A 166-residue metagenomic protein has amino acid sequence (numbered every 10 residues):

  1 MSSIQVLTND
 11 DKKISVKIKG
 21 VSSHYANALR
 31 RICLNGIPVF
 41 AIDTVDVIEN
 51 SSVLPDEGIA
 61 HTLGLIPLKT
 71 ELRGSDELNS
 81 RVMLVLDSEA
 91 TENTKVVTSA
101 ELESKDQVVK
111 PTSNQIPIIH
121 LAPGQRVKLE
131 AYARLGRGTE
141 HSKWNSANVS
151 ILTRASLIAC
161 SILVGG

Functional and structural regions predicted by a protein language model:
M1-G166: Protein-protein interaction/assembly regions in multi-subunit complexes
